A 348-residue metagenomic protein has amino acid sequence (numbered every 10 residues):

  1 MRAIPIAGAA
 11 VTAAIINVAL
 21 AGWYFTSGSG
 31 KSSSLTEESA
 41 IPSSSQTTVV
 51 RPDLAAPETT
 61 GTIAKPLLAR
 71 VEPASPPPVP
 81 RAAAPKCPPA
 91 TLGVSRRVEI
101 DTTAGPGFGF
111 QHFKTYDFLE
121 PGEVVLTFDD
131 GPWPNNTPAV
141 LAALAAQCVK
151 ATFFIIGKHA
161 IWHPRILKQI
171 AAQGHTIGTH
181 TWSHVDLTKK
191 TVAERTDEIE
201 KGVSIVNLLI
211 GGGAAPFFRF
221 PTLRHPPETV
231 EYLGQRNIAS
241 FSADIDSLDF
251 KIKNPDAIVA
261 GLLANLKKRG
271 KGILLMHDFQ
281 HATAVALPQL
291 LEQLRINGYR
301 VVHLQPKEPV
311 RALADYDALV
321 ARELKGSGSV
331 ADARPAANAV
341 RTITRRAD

Functional and structural regions predicted by a protein language model:
R2-L126, W133-V140, A146, Q293 (+1 more regions): N-terminal pre-catalytic segment of deacetylase/amide-hydrolase enzymes
A84-E194, E198-N207, A214-A215, G270: Active-site beta->alpha N-cap acidic-glycine motif
F128-G131, F154-K158, T181-W182, R219-L223 (+3 more regions): Active-site-proximal beta-strand/loop segments in catalytic clefts of secreted hydrolases
D129, L144, I177, F218-P221 (+3 more regions): Divalent metal-coordination and catalytic microenvironments
N136, V185-I210, R224-G270, T283-A286: Alpha-helical scaffold elements lining the catalytic groove of polysaccharide deacetylases
L167-I170, A193-R195, D256-V259, Y316-V320: Short low-complexity, flexible loop/linker segments enriched in glycine and/or proline with clustered acidic
T179-T188, I205-G213, N265-D278, G326-D348: Short, basic, helix/turn surface patches
L263, K267-Q305: Catalytic grooves of carbohydrate-active enzymes
